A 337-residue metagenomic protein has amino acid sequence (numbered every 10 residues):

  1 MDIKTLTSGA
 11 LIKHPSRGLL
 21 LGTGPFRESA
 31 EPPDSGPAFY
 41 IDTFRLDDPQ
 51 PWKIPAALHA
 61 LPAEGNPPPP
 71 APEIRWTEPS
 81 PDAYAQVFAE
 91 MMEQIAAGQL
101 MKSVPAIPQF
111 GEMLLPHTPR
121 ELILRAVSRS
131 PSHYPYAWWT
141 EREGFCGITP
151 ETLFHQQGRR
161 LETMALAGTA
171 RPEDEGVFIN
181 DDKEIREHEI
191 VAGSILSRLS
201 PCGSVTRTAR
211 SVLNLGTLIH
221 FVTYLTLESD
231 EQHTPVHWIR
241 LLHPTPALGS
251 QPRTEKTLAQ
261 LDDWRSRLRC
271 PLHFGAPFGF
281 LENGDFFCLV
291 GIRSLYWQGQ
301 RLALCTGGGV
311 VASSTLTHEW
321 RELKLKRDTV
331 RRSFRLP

Functional and structural regions predicted by a protein language model:
M1-I12, P69-T118, L122: Terminal domain-start leader segments
M1-T43, D47: A generic N-terminal leader/anchor concept
D2-R17, I107, G111-I190, E282-G307: An anion-binding catalytic pocket shared by soluble metabolic enzymes
R17-P32, P51-H59, I148-R159: Surface-exposed flexible segments
P37-N66: Small-residue-rich
Y40, G98, F154, G193 (+3 more regions): A residue-level signal for conserved active-site and pocket-lining positions in enzyme catalytic cores
H59-D82, V87-A89, G111-M113, E162-W264 (+1 more regions): Contiguous alpha-helical scaffold segments within structured protein domains that host functional hotspots
E228-P337: Conserved hydrophobic core element of enzyme catalytic domains
